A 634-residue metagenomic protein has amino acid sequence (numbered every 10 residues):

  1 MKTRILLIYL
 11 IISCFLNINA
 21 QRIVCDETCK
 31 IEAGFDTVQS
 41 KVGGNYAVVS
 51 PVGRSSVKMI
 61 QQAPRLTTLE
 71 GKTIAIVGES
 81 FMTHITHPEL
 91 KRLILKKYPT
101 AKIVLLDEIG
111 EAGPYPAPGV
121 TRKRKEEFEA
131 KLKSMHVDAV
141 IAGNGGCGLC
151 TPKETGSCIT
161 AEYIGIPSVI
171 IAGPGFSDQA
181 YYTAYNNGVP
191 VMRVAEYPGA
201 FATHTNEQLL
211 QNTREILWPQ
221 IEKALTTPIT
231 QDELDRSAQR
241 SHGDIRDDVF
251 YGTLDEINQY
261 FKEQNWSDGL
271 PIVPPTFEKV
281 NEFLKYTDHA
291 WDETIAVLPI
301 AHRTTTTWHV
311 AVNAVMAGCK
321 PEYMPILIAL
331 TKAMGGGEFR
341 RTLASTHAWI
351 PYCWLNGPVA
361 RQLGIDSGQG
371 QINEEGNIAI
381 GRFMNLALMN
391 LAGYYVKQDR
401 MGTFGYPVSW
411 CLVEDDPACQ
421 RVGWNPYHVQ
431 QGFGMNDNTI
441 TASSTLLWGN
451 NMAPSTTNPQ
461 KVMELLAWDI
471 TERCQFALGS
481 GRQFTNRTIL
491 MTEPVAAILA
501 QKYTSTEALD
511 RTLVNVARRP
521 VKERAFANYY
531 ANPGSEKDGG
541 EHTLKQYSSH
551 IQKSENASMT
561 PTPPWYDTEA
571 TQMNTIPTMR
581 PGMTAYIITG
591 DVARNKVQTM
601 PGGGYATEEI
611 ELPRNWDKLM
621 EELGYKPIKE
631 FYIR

Functional and structural regions predicted by a protein language model:
L7-N17: Bacterial N-terminal signal peptides
Q21-G53: Helix-enriched interaction subdomains in cytosolic or periplasmic regions, typified by TIR/SEFIR signaling/NADase cores
K97-P116, V191-P198: Short beta-strand elements in bilobed, periplasmic/extracellular small-molecule ligand-binding domains
E111-A130: Charged, often glycine-rich, active-site loop that binds/positions anionic groups
C150-I164: Short Gly/Thr/Asp-enriched flexible loops that form oxyanion-binding sites at enzyme active sites
F176-V189: Glycine-rich, charge-decorated loop segments at or immediately adjacent to ligand/cofactor-binding or catalytic sites
P198-E233: A charged, well-structured terminal subsegment
S241-R634: Non-transmembrane, aqueous-exposed alpha-helical and coiled segments at domain scale
